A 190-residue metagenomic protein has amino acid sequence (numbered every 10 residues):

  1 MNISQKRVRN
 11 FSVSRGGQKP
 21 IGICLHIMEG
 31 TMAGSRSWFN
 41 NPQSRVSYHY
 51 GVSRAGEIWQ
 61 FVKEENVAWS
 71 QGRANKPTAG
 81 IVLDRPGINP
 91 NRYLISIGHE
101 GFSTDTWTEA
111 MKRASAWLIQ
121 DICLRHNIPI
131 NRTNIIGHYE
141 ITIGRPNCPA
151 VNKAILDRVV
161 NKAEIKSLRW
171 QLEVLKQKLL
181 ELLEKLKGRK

Functional and structural regions predicted by a protein language model:
M1-P129: Active-site-adjacent loop/helix surface patches within enzyme catalytic domains that shape the substrate-binding cleft
I3-Q5, G17, N91-L94, E100-K190: Basic/polar, cationic surfaces and motifs that engage anionic cell-wall and phosphate/carboxylate ligands
